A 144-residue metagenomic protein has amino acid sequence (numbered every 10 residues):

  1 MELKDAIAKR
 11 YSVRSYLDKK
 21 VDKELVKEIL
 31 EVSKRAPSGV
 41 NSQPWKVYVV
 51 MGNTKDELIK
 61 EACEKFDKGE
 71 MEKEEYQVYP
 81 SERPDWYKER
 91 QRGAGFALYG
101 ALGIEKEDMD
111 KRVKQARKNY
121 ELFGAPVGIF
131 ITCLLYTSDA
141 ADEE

Functional and structural regions predicted by a protein language model:
K4-K19: Generic N-terminal amphipathic, Lys/Arg-enriched alpha-helix
A6-R10, S38-N41, L122: Short, flexible turn/loop "capping" segments at secondary-structure junctions
L25: N-terminal glycine-rich anion-binding loops that anchor highly charged ligand groups
S33: Covalent nucleotidyltransferase
V40-M51: Short loop-to-beta-strand entry elements in the cores of soluble alpha/beta enzymes
V49-L135: Glycine/small-residue-rich phosphate/adenosyl-binding loop
Y136-E144: Single conserved hydrophobic/aromatic residue that forms the stacking wall/gate of nucleotide- or nucleobase-binding
